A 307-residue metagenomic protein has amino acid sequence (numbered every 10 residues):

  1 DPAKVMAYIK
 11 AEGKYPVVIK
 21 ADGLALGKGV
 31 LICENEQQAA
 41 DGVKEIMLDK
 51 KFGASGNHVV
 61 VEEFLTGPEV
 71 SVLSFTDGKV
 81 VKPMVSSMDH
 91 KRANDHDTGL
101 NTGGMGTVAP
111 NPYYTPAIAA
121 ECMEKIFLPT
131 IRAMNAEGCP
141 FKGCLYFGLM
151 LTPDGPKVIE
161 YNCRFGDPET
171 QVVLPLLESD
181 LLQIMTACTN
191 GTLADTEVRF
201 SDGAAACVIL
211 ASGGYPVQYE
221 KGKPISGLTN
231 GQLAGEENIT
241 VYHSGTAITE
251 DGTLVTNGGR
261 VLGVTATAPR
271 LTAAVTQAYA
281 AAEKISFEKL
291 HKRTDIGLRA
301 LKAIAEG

Functional and structural regions predicted by a protein language model:
D1-G29: A conserved helix-loop-beta module that forms one wall/lid of the active-site cleft in ATP-utilizing catalytic domains
K10, K44, L128, Y279-E283: Solvent-exposed alpha-helix faces
D22, G29-T170: Internal nucleotide-binding/catalytic subdomain
G27-G29, A206, G258-G263: Short amphipathic alpha-helical segments
Q38-D41, P216-Y219, P269-T276: Short, conserved charged micro-motifs
N94-H96, D195-E197, A247-L254: Short beta-strand/turn micro-motifs at beta-sheet edges
E121-L145, N162-E236, T249: Active-site "cap" helix and flanking loop/linker of ATP-utilizing ligase/carboxylase catalytic domains
T246-D251, V255-G307: Generic C-terminus detector
